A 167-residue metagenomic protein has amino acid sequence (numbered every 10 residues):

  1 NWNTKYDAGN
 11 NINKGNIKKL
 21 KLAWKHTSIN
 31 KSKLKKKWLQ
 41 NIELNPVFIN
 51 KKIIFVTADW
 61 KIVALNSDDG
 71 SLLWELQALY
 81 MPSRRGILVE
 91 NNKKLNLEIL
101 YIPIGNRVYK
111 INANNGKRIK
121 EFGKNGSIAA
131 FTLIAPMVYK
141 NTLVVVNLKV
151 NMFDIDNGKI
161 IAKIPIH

Functional and structural regions predicted by a protein language model:
N1, W38-K61, Y80-R107, F131-V150: Repeat-blade elements of multi-bladed beta-propeller folds
N1-K37, S71-A78, K117-A130, K159-H167: Aromatic (tryptophan-biased) beta-strands that constitute blades/sheets of beta-rich domains
K14-I17, S67, A113, I155: Inter-blade boundary loops/turns of WD-repeat beta-propellers
A64, K110, M152-D154: Conserved blade-register residue in beta-propeller folds
S67-G70, E90: Structural core of flavin- and non-heme-iron oxidoreductases, emphasizing the beta-strand/alpha-helix scaffold
